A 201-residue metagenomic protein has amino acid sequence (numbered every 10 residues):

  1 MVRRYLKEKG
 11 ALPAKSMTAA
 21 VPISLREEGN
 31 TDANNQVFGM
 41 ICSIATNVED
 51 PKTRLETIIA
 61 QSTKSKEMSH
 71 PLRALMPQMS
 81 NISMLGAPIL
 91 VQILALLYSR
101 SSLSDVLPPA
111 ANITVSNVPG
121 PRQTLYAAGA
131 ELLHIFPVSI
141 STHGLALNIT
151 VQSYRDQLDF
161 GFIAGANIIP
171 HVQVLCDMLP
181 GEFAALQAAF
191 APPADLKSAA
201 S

Functional and structural regions predicted by a protein language model:
M1-K7, F160, V172-V174: Acyl activation and transfer enzymes in specialized metabolism, enriched for ANL adenylate-forming modules
M1-N30: Hydrophobic "lid/gating" helix adjacent to the active-site nucleophile that controls access to an acyl-thioester pocket
K15-S24, R73-M84, L196-S201: A glycine-rich phosphate-binding loop feature that marks nucleotide/adenosyl-phosphate handling sites
E27, S43-V48, A164-I169: A generic structural motif
E27-T31, L147-T150: Short beta-strand/turn micro-motifs at beta-sheet edges
T31-P121: Helical lid/core segments from catalytic subdomains that handle acyl or acyl-like groups
P109-I168, V174-A184: Low-complexity, glycine/alanine/valine/leucine- and proline-rich hydrophobic stretches
G181-S201: Flexible helix-coil linker/hinge segments at domain or subdomain boundaries
